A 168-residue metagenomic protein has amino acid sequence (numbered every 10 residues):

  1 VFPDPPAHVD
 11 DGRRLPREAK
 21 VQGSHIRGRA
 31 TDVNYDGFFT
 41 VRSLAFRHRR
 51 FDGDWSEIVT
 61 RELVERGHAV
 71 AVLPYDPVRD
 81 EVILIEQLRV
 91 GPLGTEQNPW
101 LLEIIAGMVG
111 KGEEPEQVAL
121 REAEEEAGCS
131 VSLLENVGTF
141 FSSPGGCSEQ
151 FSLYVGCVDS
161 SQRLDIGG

Functional and structural regions predicted by a protein language model:
V1-A19: Charged, compositionally biased non-catalytic regions
P5-A7, R61-R66, V78-R121, R163 (+1 more regions): Conserved Nudix-box catalytic region and its N-terminal flanking loop in Nudix hydrolases and closely related
L15-D32: A short, amphipathic edge element
H25, V41, V82, L101 (+1 more regions): A residue-level signal for beta-strand positions that form part of recognition/binding surfaces within mature
V33-R79, L93: Acidic, metal-coordinating catalytic segment for phosphate/diphosphate chemistry, firing primarily on the Nudix
V41-S43, L84, L153-V155: Conserved hydrophobic/aromatic beta-strand scaffold that supports enzyme active sites
H48, D76, E86, C157-V158: Residue-level signal for short segments within beta-strands and strand-turn junctions of well-structured beta-sheet
I58-V59, H68-A71, I105-G168: Unchanged
